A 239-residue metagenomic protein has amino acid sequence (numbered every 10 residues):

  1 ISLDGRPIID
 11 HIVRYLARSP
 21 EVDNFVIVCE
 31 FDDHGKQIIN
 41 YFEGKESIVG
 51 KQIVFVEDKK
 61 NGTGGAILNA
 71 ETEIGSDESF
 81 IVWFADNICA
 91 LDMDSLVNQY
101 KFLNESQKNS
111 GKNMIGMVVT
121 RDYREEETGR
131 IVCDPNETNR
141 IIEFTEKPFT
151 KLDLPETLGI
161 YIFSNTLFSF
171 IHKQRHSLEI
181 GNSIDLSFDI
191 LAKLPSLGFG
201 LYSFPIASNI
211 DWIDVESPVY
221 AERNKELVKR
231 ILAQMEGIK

Functional and structural regions predicted by a protein language model:
S2, R6-F84, I88-S95, Q234: Conserved N-terminal catalytic core of the sugar/cofactor nucleotidyltransferase
V22, D77, G111-I115, G198-F199: Short, high-confidence coil segments that cap the C-terminus of an alpha-helix and link into the following beta-strand
V26-I27, V82, G116-V118, S203: Structural beta-sheet core signal
Y41-G44, V49, R130-I142: Acidic-glycine-rich active-site phosphate/pyrophosphate-binding loop
K59-G64, E125-E126, T150, I210-I213: A short acidic, often aromatic-flanked loop/helix-cap motif at beta-alpha or helix-coil junctions that lines enzyme
I67, E127-I131, T157-Y161: Adenylate-forming
I81, I88, D94-K108, E137-I238: Catalytic-core segments of class I nucleotidyltransferases/pyrophosphorylases that form NMP-activated intermediates
G111-V132: Short beta-strand-to-loop element that shapes/binds the nucleotide-sugar donor at the catalytic cleft/hinge
